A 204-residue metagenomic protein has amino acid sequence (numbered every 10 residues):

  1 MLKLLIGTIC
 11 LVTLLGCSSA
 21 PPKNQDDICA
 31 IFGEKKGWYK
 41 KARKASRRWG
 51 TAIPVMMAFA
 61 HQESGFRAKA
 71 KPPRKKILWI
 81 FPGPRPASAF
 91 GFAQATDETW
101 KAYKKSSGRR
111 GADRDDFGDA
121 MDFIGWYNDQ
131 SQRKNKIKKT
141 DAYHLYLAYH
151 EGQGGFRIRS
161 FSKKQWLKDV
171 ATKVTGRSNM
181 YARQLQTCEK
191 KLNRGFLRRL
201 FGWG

Functional and structural regions predicted by a protein language model:
L2-T8: Sec-dependent signal peptide recognition, specifically the positively charged N-region followed immediately by
C10-L11, P22: Residue-level signal for mature regions of secreted extracellular proteins and peptides
T13-G16: C-terminal motif of bacterial Sec signal peptides marking the signal peptidase cleavage site
S18-L192: Catalytic glycan-binding domains that act on GlcNAc-containing polysaccharides
K190-G204: Low-complexity, Gly/Ser/Thr/Pro-rich intrinsically disordered linker/tail segments
